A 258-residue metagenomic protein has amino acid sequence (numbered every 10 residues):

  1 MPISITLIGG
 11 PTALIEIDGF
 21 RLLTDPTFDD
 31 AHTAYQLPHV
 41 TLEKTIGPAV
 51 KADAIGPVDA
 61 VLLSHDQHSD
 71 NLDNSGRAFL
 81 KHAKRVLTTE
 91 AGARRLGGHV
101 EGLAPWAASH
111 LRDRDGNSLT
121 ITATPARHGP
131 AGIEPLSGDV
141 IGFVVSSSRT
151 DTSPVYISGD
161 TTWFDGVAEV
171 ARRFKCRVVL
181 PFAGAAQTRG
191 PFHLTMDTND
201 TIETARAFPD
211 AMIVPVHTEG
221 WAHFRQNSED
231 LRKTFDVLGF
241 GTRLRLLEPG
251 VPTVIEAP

Functional and structural regions predicted by a protein language model:
M1-I46, E229-T234, P249: Zn-dependent metallo-beta-lactamase
S4-L7, R21-D25, L119-A126, P154-D160: Active-site-proximal beta-strand elements of phosphoester/diester hydrolases
I15, D25, H65, D73 (+5 more regions): Divalent metal-coordination and catalytic microenvironments
F20-L22, D59-A60, R85, L119 (+3 more regions): Structural motif
F20-L63, N74-A78, G129-I133, T161-R173: Pre-active-site segment of Zn-dependent metallo-hydrolases
D29-A31, Q67-L72, A93-L96, A107-H110 (+5 more regions): Active-site environment of divalent metal-dependent phosphoester hydrolases
R85-T152, K233-A257: Metallo-beta-lactamase
A91, T161-P249: Cap/insert and terminal regions of metallo-dependent hydrolase folds
